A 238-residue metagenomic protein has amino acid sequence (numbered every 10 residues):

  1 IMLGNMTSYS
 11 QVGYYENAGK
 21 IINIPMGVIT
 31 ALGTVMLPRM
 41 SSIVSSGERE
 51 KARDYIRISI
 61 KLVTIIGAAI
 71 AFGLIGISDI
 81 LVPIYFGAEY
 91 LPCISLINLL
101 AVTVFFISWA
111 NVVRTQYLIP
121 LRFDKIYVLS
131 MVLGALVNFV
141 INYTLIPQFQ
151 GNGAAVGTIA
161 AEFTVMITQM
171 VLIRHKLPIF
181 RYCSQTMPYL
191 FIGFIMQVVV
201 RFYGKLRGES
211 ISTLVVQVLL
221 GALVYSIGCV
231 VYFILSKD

Functional and structural regions predicted by a protein language model:
I1, N5, V28, A71-D79 (+10 more regions): Membrane-embedded alpha-helical segments of multi-pass transporters/permeases
M6-Y9, P120-L121, Q148: Helix-loop interface residues and adjacent transmembrane-helix termini in multi-pass membrane transporters, primarily
Q11-V132: Specific pore-lining/lateral-gate transmembrane helices of multi-pass inner-membrane transport and insertion machines
V12, I126-V128, A154-A155, R181-Q185: Alpha-helical transmembrane segments and their helix-entry boundary regions
L62-I75, S130-G134, N152-I173, Q217 (+2 more regions): Short alpha-helical transmembrane segments in multi-pass integral membrane proteins
R114-R122, M170-S184: Alpha-helical transmembrane segments
V132-N138, T186-R201: Hydrophobic membrane-spanning alpha-helices of multi-pass integral membrane proteins
V198-D238: Membrane-proximal transmembrane or re-entrant/amphipathic helices at the cytosolic face
